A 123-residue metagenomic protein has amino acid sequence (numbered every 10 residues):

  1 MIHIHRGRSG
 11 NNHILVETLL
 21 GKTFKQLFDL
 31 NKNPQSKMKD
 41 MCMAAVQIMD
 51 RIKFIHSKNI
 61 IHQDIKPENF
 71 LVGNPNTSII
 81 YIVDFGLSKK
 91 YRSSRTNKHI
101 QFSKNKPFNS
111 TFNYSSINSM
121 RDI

Functional and structural regions predicted by a protein language model:
I2-H13: Short beta-strand micro-motifs within the conserved protein kinase catalytic domain, predominantly in the N-lobe
L20-L30: Structural motif in protein kinase domains
N33-S36: Short secondary-structure edge/capping micro-motifs at helix/strand boundaries
A44-A45: Activation segment signature within eukaryotic-like protein kinase domains
I48-I55: Conserved hydrophobic alpha-helix
H56-G73: Catalytic-loop of the protein kinase fold
G73-N113: Activation segment/activation loop of eukaryotic-type protein kinase catalytic domains
N118-I123: Conserved end of the kinase activation segment
